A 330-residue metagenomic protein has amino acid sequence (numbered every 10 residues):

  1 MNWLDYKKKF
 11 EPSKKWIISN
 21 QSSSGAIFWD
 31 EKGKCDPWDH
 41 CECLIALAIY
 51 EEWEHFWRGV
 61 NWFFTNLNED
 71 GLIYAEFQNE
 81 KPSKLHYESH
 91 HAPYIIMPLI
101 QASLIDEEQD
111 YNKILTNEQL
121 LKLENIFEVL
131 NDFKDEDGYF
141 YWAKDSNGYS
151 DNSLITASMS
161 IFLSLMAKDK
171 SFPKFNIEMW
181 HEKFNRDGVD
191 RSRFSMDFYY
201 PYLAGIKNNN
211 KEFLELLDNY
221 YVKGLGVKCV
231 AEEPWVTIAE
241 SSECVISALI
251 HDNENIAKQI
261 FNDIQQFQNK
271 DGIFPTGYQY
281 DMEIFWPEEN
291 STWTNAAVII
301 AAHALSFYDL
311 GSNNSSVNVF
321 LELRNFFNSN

Functional and structural regions predicted by a protein language model:
M1-E11, L47-N61, L99-F127, M166-E178 (+4 more regions): Structural helix-adjacent loops and short alpha-helical linkers that scaffold large soluble proteins
M1-W38, I49-I73, E124, F172-F175 (+2 more regions): Low-complexity, Ser/Thr/Pro/Gly-enriched N-terminal "stalk/linker" regions
L4, P12, S89-H90, K113 (+4 more regions): Extended ligand-binding clefts on enzyme/binding-domain cores
Q21-S24, L67-D70, D106, L130 (+6 more regions): Alpha-helical junction/boundary sensor with strong preference for TPR arrays
K32, V230-E240, I246-N330: CBM-like carbohydrate-recognition segments
D36-H40, L44-E136, I155-S158, F162 (+2 more regions): Aromatic-rich carbohydrate-recognition surfaces in CAZymes
D70-L85, Y141-D151, F184, K223-G224 (+1 more regions): Acidic/His metal-coordination segments adjacent to aromatic residues that form catalytic metal sites in metalloenzymes
I95-L99, D197-G205, V245, I299: Amphipathic alpha-helical elements of HEAT/ARM-like alpha-solenoid repeat scaffolds that form extended
